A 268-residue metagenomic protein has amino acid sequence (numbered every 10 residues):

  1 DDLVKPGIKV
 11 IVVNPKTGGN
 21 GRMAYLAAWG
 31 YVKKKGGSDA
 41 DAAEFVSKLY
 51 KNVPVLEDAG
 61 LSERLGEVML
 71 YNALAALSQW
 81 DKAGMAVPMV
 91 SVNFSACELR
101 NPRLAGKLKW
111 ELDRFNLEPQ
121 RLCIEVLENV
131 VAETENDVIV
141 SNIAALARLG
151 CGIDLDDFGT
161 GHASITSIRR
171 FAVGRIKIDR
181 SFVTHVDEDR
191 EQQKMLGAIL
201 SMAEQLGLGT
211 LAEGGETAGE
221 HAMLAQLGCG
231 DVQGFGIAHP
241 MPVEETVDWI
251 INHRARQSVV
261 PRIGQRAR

Functional and structural regions predicted by a protein language model:
D1-L61: Extracytoplasmic ligand-binding site segments that recognize negatively charged/polar headgroups
D1-P6, I11, A59-A75, T184 (+1 more regions): Short intrinsically disordered, low-complexity coil segments enriched in acidic
G60-E63, W80, I139, L146 (+2 more regions): Regulatory and interdomain segments flanking nucleotide-handling catalytic cores in signaling/defense enzymes
G66, L70, S95-P102, R121-E135 (+1 more regions): EAL-family c-di-GMP phosphodiesterase catalytic domain
V68-F94, W110-R121, L149: Helix C-cap/alpha-to-beta connector motif
L77-D81, L112-D113, V140-G150, G197-E204: Surface-exposed amphipathic alpha-helices with a cationic face
A105-K109: A short helix/loop element that forms part of the nucleotide-sugar donor recognition site in Leloir-type
